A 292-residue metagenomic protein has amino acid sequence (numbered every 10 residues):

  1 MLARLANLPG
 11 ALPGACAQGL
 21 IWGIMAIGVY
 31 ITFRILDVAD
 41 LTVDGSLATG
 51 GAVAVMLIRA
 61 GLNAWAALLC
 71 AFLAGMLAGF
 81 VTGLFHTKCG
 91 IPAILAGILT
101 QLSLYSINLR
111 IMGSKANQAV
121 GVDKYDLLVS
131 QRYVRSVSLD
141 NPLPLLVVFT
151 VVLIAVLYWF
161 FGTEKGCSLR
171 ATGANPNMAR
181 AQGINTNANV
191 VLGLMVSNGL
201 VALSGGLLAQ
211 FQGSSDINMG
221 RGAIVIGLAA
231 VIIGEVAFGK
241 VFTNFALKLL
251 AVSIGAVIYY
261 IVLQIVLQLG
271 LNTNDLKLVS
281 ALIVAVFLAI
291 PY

Functional and structural regions predicted by a protein language model:
M1-M25, V53, A60-A66, V129-S130 (+1 more regions): Membrane-interfacial amphipathic/re-entrant helices at transmembrane-helix boundaries
V29, L62-L102, I107, V148-V151 (+2 more regions): Alpha-helical transmembrane segments within multi-pass membrane transporters and channels
F33-K88, S136-L139, V241, Q268: Membrane-embedded helix boundary and interhelical linker motif in transport proteins
A78, L139-G220, I224: Helix-loop-helix "hairpin" substructures at the membrane interface of multi-pass membrane proteins
A93, G97-G162, L192, S215-I217: Transmembrane helix-bundle core of multi-pass membrane transporters and related energy-transducing complexes
I94-L95, V122-D123, P142-V147, V190 (+3 more regions): Loop-to-transmembrane alpha-helix initiation sites
A174-A181, N185-A188, L247-L250, Y259-Y292: Cytosolic-side transmembrane-helix boundaries in multi-pass membrane proteins
V201, G205-L278: Transmembrane alpha-helical segments in multi-pass inner-membrane proteins
